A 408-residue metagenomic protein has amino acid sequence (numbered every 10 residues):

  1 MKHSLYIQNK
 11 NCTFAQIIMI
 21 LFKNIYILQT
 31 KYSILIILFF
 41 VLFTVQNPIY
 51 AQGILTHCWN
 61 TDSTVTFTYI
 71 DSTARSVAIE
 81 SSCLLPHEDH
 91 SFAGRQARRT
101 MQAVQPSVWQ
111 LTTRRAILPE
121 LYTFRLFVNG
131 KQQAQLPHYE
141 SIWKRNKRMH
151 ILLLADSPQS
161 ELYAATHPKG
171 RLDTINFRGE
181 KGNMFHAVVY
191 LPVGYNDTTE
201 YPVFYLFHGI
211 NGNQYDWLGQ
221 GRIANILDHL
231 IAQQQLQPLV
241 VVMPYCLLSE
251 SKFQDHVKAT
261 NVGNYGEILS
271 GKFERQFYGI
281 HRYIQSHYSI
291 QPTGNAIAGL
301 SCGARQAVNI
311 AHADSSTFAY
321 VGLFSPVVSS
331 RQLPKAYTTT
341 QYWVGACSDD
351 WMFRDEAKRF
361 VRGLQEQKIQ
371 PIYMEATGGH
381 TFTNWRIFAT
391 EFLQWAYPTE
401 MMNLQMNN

Functional and structural regions predicted by a protein language model:
M1-G53: Bacterial Sec-dependent N-terminal signal peptides
T56-N408: Non-catalytic cap/lid and distal C-terminal segments of serine-dependent acyl enzymes
